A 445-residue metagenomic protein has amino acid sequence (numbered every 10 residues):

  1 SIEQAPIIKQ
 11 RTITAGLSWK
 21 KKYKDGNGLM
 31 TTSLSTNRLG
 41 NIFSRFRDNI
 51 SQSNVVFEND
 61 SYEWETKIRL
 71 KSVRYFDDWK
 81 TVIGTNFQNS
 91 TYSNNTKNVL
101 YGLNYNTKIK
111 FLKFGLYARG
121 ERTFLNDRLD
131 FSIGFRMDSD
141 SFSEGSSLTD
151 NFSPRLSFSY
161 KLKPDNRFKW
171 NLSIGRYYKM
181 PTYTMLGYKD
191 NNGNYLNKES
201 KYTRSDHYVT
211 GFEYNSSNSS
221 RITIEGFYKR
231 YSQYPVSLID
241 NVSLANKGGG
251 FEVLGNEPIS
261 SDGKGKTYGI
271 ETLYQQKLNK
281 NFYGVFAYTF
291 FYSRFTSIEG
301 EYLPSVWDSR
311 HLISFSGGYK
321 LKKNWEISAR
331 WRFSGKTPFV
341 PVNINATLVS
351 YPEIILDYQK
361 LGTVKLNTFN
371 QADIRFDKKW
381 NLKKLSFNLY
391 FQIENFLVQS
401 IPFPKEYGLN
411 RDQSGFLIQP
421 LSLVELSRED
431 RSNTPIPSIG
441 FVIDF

Functional and structural regions predicted by a protein language model:
P6-S147, K161-P164, S220-T223, K277 (+2 more regions): Face-selective signature of the C-terminal outer-membrane beta-barrel domain
K9-I13, Y62-T66, K108-F114, L148-F152 (+6 more regions): Residues that define the transmembrane beta-barrel architecture of outer-membrane proteins
L34-G40, F76, F87-S93, F135-S141 (+6 more regions): Transmembrane beta-strands of outer-membrane beta-barrel pores
G40, T91-S93, S146, Y160 (+4 more regions): Surface-exposed extracellular loop regions of Gram-negative outer-membrane beta-barrel proteins, predominantly
V56-K71, T107-Y117, N197, K201 (+3 more regions): Outer membrane beta-barrel strand-and-loop segments of large Gram-negative receptors, especially TonB-dependent
D78, T107-S232, K280, A287-T289 (+3 more regions): Structural signature of Gram-negative outer-membrane beta-barrels, strongest in the C-terminal barrel of TonB-dependent
T123-L129, Y228-R230, L254-P341: Gram-negative outer-membrane beta-barrel transporters
G284, R332-P352, N367-Q371, K378-F445: C-terminal beta-signal and adjacent terminal beta-strands/loops of Gram-negative outer-membrane beta-barrel proteins
